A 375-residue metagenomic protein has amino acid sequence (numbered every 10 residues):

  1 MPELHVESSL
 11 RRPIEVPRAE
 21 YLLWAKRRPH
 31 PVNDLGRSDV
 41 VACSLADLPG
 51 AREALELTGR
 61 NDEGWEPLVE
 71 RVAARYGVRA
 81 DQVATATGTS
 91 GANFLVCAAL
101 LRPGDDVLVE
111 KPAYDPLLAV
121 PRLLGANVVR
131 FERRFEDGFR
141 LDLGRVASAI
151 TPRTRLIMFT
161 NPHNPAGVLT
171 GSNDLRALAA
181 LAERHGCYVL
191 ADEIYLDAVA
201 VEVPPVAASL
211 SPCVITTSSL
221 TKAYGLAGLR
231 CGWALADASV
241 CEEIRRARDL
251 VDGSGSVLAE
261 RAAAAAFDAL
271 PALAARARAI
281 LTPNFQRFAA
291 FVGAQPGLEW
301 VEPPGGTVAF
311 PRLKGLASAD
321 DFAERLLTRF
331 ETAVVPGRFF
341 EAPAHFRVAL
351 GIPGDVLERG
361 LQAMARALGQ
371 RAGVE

Functional and structural regions predicted by a protein language model:
P2-S90, L95, Q370-E375: N-terminal small-domain helix-loop-helix segment of the aminotransferase-like
A99-F159: PLP-dependent aminotransferase-like
L124, R184-H185, Q295, F330 (+1 more regions): Helix C-cap/helix->beta junction micro-motif
F135-E202: Active-site phosphate-binding strand-loop segment of PLP-dependent enzymes
S209-E243, G255-L258: Active-site PLP attachment segment
I244-V251, A266-A289: Structural signature of PLP-dependent enzymes
A264, I280-A289, W300-L313: Conserved glycine-rich beta-strand-loop-beta hairpin in the small C-terminal domain of fold type I
R325-V334, F340-E375: PLP-dependent enzyme catalytic core of the Aspartate aminotransferase-like
